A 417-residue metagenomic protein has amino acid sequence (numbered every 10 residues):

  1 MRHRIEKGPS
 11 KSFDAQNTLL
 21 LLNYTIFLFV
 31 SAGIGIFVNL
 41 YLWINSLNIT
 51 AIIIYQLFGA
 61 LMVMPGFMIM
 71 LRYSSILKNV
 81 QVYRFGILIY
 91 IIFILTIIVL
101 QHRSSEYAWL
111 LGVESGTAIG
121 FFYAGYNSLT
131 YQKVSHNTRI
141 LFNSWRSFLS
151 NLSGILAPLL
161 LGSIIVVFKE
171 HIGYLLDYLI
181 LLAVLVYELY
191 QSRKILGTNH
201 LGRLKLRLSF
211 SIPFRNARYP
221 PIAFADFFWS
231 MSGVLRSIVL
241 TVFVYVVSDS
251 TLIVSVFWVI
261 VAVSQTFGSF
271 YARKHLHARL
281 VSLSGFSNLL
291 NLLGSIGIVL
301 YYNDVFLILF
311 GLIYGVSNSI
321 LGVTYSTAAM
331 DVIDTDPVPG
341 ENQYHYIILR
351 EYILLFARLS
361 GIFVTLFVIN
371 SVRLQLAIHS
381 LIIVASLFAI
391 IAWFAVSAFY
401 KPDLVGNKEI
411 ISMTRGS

Functional and structural regions predicted by a protein language model:
R2-V63, R218-W258: Helix-loop boundary and gating motifs at the non-cytosolic
T25, S105-F122, F227, F306-G322: Hydrophobic core of transmembrane alpha-helices in multi-pass small-molecule transporters, especially MFS/SLC-type
L40, I44, L71-R72, L156-D177 (+2 more regions): Transmembrane alpha-helix termini and helix-breaking/packing motifs in multi-pass membrane transporters
I54-R72, V256-Y271: Central cavity-lining transmembrane alpha-helices of secondary-active solute carriers, predominantly the Major
G66-N79, I165, G268-L280: Helix-to-loop junctions at the C-terminal end of transmembrane segments in multipass secondary transporters
L88-R103, L290-N303: C-terminal ends and interior cores of transmembrane alpha-helices in multi-pass membrane transporters/permeases
N143-G162, R350-V364: Glycine-rich segments within core transmembrane alpha-helices of 12-TM secondary carriers
L175-R193, H379-V396: Symmetry-related core transmembrane helices of the 12-TM Major Facilitator Superfamily/SLC fold
